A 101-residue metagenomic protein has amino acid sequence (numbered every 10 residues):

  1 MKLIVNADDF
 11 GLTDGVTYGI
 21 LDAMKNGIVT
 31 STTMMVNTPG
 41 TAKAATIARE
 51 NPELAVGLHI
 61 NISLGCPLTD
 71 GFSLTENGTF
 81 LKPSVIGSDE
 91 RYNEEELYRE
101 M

Functional and structural regions predicted by a protein language model:
M1-D14: Boundary/entry segment of secreted carbohydrate-active catalytic domains
K2-I4, V29-T33, E53-H59: Structural preference for beta-strand elements that scaffold enzyme active sites
D8-F10, M35-N37, H59-S63: Active-site beta-loop-alpha junctions enriched in small/polar residues
T13, T41-A44: Short, well-ordered alpha-helical microsegments
G15-P39: A short alpha/beta connector and helix-capping loop motif
I20-N26, A44-A55, F72-T79: Acidic (Asp/Glu)-rich catalytic clusters
P67-E95: Active-site gating loops and adjacent loop-to-helix segments of metal-dependent hydrolytic enzymes
E95-M101: CE4/NodB-like, metal-dependent polysaccharide N-deacetylase domain that modifies extracellular/periplasmic N-acetylated
